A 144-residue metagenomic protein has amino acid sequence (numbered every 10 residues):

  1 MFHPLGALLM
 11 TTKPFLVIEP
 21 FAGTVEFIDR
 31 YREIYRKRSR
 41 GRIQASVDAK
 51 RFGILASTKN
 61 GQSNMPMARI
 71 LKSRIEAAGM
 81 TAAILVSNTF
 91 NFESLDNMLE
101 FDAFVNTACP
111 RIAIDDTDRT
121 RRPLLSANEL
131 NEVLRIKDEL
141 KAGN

Functional and structural regions predicted by a protein language model:
M1, V47-G61, N106-A127: Extended, charge-rich low-complexity interaction segments
M1-A82, N91-M98: Redox- and metal-dependent alpha/beta enzyme cores, enriched for Fe-S-associated oxidoreductases and cofactor-handling
E19, V86, A108: Residues that form ligand- and interface-recognition hot spots within folded domains
F21-V25, P110-N144: Peripheral docking tails and interdomain loops at the edges of cofactor- or intermediate-handling domains
M67-A68, S87, R119: Composition- and surface-driven signal marking solvent-exposed, interaction-prone regions in large proteins
V86-N88, S126: Short loop/edge segments at beta-strand edges and connector loops that shape dinucleotide/nucleotide cofactor-binding
N88-M98, A103, R121: Asparagine-biased alpha-helical interface segments
